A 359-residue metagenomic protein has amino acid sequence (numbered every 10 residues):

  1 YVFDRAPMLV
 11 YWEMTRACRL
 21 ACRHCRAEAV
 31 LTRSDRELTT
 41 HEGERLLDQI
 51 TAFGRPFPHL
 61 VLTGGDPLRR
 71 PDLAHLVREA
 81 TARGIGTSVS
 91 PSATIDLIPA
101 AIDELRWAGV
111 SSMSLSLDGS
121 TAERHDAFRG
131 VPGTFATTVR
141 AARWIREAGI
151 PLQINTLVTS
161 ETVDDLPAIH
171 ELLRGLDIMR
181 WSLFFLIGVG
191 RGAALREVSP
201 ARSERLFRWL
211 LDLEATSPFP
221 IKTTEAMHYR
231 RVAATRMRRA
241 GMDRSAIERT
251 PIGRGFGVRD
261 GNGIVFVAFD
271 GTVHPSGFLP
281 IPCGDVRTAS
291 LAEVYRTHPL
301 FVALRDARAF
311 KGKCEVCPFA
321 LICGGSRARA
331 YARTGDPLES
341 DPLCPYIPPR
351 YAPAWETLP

Functional and structural regions predicted by a protein language model:
Y1-A108, S112: Conserved alpha-helical substructure of the radical SAM core
M8, P56-P58, G261, G277 (+1 more regions): Exposed loop/turn and edge beta-strand positions of beta-sandwich/beta-sheet ligand-binding modules
W12, E28, T63, S116 (+3 more regions): Conserved residues at the C-terminal ends of beta-strands
L38, P71, G133, E161-D164 (+1 more regions): Residue-level signal for the nucleotide or nucleotide-sugar donor/cofactor binding architecture
T40, R70, D96-P99, A122 (+2 more regions): Structural motif corresponding to alpha-helix initiation and N-cap regions
R106-A108, S116-D118, E123-D270, H274 (+2 more regions): Radical SAM enzyme [4Fe-4S]-AdoMet core and its adjacent flexible, acidic and glycine-rich loops/tails across
T272, F278-P359: Flexible mid-to-C-terminal extensions adjoining Fe-S/redox cofactors in radical SAM and related proteins
